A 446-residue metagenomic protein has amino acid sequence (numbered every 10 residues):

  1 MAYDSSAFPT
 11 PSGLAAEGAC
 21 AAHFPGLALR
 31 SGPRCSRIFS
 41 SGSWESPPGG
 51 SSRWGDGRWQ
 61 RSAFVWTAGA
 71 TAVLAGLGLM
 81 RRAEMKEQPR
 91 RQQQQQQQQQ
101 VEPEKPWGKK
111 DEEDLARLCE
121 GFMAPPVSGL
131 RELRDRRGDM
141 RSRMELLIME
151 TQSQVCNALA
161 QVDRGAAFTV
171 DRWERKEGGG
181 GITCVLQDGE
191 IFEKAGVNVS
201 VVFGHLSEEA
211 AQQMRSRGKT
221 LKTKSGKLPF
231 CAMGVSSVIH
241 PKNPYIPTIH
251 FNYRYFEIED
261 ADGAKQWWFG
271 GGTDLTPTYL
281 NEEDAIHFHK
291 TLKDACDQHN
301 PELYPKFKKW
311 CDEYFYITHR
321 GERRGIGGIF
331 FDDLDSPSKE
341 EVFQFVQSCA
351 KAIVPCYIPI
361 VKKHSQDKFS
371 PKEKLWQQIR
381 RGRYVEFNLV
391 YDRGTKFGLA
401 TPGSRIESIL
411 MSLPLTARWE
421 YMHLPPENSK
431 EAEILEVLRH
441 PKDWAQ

Functional and structural regions predicted by a protein language model:
M1-P47: N-terminal chloroplast transit peptides
W59-Q88: Terminal signal-anchor or tail-anchor transmembrane helices that tether membrane-associated enzymes to cellular
P89-Q100: Low-complexity, intrinsically disordered transcriptional activation domains enriched in glutamine and histidine
P106-A124: Acidic, low-complexity proline/glycine-rich segments
R136-T223, L334, E340-Y384, N388-V390: Gly/Pro-rich turn-and-neighbor structural signature
V235-H250, G382, E386-L389: Conserved phosphate/anionic-ligand binding catalytic regions in large, soluble enzymes, centered on
E259-F307: Compact, glycine/acidic-enriched structural inserts
T395, L399-Q446: TerminUS-proximal long segments
